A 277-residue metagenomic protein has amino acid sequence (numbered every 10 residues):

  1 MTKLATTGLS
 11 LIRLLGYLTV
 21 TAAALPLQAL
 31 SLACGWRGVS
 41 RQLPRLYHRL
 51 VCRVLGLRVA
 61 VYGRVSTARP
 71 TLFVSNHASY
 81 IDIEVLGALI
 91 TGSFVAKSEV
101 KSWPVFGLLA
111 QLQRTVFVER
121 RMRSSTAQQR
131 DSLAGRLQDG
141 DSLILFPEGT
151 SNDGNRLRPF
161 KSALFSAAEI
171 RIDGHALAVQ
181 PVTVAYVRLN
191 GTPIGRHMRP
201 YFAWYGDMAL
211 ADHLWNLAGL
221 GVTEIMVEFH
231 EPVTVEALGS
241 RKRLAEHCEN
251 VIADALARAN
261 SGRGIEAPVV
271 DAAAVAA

Functional and structural regions predicted by a protein language model:
M1-A60, A259, A273-A277: N-terminal membrane-anchoring alpha-helices
A24-V39, R45, C52-V54, R69-R123 (+1 more regions): Catalytic core of membrane glycerolipid acyltransferases/transacylases, capturing the structured, soluble-facing
C34-G35, R123-S124, T150-D153, T234-V235: Short histidine/acidic/glycine/proline-rich micro-motifs that form metal- and phosphate-coordinating active-site loops
P70-T71, Q129-S132: Membrane-proximal, non-transmembrane interface segments of integral membrane proteins
F106-G107, G154-G239, G262, E266: A cross-family acyltransferase "interaction/gating" segment
T126, L133-A134, D141-F160: Soluble extracytoplasmic domains of inner/organellar membrane proteins
K242, H247-A277: Cytosolic-facing loops and C-terminal tails of multi-pass membrane proteins
